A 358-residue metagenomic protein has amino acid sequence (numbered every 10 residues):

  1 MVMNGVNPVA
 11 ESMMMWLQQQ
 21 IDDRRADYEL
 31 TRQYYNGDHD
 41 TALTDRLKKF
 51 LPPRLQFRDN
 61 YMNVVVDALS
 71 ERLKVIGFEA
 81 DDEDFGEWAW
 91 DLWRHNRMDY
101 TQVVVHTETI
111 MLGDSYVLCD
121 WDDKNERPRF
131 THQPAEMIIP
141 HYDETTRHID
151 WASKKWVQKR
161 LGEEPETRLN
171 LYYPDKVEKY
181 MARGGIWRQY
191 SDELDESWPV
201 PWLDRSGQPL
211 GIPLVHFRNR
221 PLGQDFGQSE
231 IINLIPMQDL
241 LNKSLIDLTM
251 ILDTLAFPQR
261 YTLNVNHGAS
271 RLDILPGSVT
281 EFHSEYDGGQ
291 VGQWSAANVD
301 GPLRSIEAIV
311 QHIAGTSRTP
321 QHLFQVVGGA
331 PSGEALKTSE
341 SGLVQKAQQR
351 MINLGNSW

Functional and structural regions predicted by a protein language model:
M1-I149: Extended, helix-rich architectural segments
W16-H39, V157-L194, V279-Q290: An N-terminal domain-start capping segment
A68-L73, L92, N96, Q238 (+3 more regions): Generic structural signal for hydrophobic core residues of well-folded globular domains
D84-F85, R97, T101, T109 (+5 more regions): Short amphipathic alpha-helical segments
I110, Y116-Q224: Extended, regular secondary-structure scaffolds
L194-G342: Extended, charged amphipathic alpha-helical segments
E340-N353: Glycine-rich and small/hydrophobic secondary-structure elements
